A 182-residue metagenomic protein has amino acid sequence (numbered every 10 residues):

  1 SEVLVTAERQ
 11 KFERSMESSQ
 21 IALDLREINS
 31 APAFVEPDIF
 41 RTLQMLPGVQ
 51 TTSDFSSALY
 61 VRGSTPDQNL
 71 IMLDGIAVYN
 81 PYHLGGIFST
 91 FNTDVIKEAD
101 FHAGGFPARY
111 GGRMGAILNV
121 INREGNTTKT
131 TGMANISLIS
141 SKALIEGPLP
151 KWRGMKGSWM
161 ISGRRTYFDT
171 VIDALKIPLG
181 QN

Functional and structural regions predicted by a protein language model:
E2-P107, I117-G125, S140: Periplasmic N-terminal accessory/gating domains of Gram-negative outer-membrane beta-barrel systems
S30-A31, L179-N182: Outer-membrane beta-barrel domain signature, especially the mid-to-C-terminal portions of large Gram-negative OMP
T52-S56, S158, N182: Short, surface-exposed acidic
L70, E98-P107, G115-R123, T130-G180: Predominantly transmembrane beta-strands of Gram-negative outer membrane beta-barrel pores used for transport
N80-P81, Y110-G111, G154: Alpha-helix N-cap/helix-start motif
